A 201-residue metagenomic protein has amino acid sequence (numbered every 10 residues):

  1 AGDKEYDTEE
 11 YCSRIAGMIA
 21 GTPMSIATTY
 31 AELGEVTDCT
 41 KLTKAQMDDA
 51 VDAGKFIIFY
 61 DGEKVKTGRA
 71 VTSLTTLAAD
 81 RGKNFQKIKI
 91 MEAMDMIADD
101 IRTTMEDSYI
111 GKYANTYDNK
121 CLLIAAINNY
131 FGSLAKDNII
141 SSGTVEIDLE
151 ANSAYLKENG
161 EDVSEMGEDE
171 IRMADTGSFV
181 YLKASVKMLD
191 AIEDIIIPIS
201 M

Functional and structural regions predicted by a protein language model:
A1-A31: Extracellular Cys-Trp
D7-T8, T43, M166-E168: Alpha-helix capping and helix-coil boundary motifs
I19-T22, I26-E35, D48-M201: Structured, hydrophobic secondary-structure cores that serve as assembly/anchoring elements
G34, C39-T43: Acidic, serine/threonine- and glycine-rich low-complexity intrinsically disordered segments that serve as flexible
